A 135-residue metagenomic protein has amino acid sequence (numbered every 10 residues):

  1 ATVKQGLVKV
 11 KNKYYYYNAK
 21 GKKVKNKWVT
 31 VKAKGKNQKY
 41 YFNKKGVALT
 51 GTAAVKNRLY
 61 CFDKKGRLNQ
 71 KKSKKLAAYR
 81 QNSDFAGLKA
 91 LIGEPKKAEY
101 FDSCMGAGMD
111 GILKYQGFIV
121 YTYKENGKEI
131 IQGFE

Functional and structural regions predicted by a protein language model:
A1-K114, E129-F134: Extracellular adhesion/carbohydrate-binding repeat motifs centered on closely spaced tryptophans
Y60-F62, F118-E125: Broad, structure-driven detector of short, well-ordered beta-strand segments within folded domains
